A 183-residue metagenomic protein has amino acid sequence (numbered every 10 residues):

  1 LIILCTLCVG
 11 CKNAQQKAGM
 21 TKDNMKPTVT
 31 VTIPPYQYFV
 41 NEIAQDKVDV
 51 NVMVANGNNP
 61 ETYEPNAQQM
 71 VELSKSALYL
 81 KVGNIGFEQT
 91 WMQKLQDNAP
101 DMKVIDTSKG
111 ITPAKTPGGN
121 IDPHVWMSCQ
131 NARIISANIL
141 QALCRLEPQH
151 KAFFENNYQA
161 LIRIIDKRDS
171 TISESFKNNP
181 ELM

Functional and structural regions predicted by a protein language model:
L1-I2: Sec-dependent signal peptide recognition, specifically the positively charged N-region followed immediately by
C11-M183: Extracytoplasmic metal-acquisition and chelation regions
